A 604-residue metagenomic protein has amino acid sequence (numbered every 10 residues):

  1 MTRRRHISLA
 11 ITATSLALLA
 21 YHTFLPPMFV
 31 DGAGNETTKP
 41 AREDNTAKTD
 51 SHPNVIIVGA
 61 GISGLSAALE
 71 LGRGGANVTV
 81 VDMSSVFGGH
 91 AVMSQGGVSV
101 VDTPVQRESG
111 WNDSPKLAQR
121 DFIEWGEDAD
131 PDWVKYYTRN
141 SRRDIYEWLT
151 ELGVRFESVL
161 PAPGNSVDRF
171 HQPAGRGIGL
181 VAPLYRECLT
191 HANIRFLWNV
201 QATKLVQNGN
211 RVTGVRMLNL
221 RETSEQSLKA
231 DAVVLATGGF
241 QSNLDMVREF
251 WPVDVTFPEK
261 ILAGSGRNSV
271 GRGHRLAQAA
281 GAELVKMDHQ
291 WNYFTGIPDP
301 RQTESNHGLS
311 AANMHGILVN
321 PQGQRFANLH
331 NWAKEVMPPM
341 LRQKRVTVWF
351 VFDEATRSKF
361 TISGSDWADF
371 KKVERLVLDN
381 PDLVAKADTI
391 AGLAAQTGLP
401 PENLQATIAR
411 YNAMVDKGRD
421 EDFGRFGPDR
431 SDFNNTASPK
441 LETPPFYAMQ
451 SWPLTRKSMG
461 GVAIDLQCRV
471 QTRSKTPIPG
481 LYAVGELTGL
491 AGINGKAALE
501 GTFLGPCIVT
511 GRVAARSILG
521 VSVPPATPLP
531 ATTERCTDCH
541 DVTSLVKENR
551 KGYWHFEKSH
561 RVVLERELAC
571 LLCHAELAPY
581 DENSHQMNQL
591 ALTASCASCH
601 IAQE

Functional and structural regions predicted by a protein language model:
D44, N77, M83-R195, K204 (+11 more regions): Conserved N-terminal/central alpha/beta ligand/cofactor-binding core
N45-S63, T79: Beta1/beta-strand and adjacent pyrophosphate-binding region of the FAD-binding site in flavoprotein oxidoreductases
A174-D231, A280: Helical element adjacent to the flavin cofactor pocket in flavoenzyme catalytic cores
K204, N403-A491: A glycine-rich dinucleotide-binding beta-alpha-beta segment and adjacent secondary-structure elements that constitute
R221-S224, L228-I297, L504-V513: Glycine-rich loop(s) and the adjacent beta-strand/alpha-helix scaffold that form part
H274-L276, A280-L399: An anion/pyrophosphate-binding glycine-rich loop and adjacent beta-alpha core in soluble alpha-beta enzymes
R345-P445, A514-S517, V521-P524: Helix-rich C-terminal "cap"/substrate-channel and partner-interaction subdomain that packs against the flavin-binding
V523-E604: Short sequence/structural segments immediately N-terminal
